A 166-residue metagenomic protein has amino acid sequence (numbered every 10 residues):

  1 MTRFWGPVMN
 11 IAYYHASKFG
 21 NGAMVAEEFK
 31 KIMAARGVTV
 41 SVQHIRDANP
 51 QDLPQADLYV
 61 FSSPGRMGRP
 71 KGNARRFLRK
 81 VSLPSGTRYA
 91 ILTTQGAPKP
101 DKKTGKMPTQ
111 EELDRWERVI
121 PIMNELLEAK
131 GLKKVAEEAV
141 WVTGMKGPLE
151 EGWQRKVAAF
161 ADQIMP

Functional and structural regions predicted by a protein language model:
M1-V8: Short, Lys/Arg-enriched N-terminal segments with co-localized hydrophobic residues within the first ~10-30 amino acids
F4, M24, I32, R36 (+2 more regions): FMN-binding flavodoxin-like domain, especially the glycine-rich phosphate-binding loop
N10-A35: N-terminal beta1-alpha1 ligand-phosphate binding loop
A16, I45, L92-T94: Cofactor-binding loop segments of dinucleotide-utilizing enzymes, especially the Rossmann-like FAD- and NAD(P)+-binding
D47-D52: Short acidic active-site motifs
